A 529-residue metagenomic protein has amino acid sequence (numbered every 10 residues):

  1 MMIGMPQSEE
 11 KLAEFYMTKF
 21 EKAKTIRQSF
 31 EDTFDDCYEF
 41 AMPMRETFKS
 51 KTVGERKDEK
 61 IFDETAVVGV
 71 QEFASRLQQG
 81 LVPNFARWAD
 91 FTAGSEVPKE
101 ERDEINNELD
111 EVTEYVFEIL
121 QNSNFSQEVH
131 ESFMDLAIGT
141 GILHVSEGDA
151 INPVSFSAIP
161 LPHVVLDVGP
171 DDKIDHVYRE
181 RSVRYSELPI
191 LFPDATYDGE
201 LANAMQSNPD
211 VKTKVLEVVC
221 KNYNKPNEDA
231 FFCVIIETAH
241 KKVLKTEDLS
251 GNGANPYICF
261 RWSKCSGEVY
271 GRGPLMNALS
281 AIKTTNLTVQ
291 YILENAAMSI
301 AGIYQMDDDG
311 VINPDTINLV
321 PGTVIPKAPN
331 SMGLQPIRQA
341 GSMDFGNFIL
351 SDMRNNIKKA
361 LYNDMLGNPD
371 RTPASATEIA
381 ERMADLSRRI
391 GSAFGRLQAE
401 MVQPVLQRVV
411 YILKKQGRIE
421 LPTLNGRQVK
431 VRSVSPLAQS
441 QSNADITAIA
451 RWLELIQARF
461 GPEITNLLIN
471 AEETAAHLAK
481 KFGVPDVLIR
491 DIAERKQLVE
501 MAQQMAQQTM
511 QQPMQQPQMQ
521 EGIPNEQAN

Functional and structural regions predicted by a protein language model:
M1-A202: Extended, helix-rich architectural segments
M1-E55, I303-N529: C-terminal anchoring/interaction modules
G69-L81, V116, F125-A137, L275-N295 (+2 more regions): Short, Φ-rich (hydrophobic/aromatic) sequence segments
E96-N107, L120-N124, E128-E131, S155 (+10 more regions): Generic amphipathic alpha-helical segments used as scaffolds and interaction surfaces in large, multi-domain proteins
L109, T113, L275-A278, I282 (+6 more regions): Alpha-helix initiation and N-capping motif
A137-T140, N227-A230, S299-I300, L319-P321 (+2 more regions): Short, well-ordered loop/turn elements at secondary-structure boundaries
L143-H144, T285, I357: Buried hydrophobic packing residues in well-ordered domains
E147-L319: Structured, contiguous alpha/beta core segments that scaffold functional sites
